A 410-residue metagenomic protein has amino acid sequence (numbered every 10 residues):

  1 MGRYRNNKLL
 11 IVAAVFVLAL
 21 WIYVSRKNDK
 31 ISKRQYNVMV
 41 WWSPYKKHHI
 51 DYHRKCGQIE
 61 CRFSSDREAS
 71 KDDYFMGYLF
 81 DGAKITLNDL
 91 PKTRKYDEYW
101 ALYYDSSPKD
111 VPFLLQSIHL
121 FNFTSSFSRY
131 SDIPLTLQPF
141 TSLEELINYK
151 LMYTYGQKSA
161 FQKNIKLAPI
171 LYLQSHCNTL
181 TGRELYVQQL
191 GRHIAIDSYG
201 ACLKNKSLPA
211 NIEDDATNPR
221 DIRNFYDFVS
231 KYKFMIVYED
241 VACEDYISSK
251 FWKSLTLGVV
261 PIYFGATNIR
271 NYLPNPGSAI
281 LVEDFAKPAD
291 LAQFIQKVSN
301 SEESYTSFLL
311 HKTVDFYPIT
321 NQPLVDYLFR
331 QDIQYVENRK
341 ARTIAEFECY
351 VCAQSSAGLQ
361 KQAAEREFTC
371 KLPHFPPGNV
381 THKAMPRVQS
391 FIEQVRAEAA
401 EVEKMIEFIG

Functional and structural regions predicted by a protein language model:
G2-D97, A101-L102, F113-V237, V241-G410: Pol beta-like nucleotidyltransferase catalytic core
D105-D110: A short, histidine- and acid-enriched strand-loop-helix "catalytic/donor-clamping" loop that lines the nucleotide-sugar
